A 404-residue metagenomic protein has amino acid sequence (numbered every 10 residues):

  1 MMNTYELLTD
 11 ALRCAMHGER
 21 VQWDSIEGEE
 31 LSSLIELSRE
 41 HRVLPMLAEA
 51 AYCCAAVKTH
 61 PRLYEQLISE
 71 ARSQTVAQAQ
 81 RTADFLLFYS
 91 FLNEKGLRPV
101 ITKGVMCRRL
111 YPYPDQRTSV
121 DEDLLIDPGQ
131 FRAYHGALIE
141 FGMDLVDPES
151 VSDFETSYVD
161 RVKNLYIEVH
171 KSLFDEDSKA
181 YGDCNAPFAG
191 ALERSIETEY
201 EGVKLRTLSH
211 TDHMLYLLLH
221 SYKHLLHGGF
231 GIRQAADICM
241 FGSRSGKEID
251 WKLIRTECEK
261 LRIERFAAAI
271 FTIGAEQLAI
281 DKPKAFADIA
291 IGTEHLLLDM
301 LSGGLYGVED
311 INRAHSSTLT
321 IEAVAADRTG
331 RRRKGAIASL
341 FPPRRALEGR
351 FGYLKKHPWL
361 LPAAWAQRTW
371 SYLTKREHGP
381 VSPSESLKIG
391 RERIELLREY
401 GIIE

Functional and structural regions predicted by a protein language model:
M1-V120, I126-E404: Conserved NTP-donor binding/palm subdomain of two-metal-ion nucleotidyltransferases/polymerases, i.e., the charged
